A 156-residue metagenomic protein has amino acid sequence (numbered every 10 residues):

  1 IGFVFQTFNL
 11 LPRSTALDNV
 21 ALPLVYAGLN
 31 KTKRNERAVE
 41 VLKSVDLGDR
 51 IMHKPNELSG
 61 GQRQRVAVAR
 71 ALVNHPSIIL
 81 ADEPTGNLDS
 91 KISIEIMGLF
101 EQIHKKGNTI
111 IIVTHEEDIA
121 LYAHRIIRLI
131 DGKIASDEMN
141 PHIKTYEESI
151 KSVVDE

Functional and structural regions predicted by a protein language model:
I1-Y122: ABC family nucleotide-binding domain
N9, V25, L47, R128-I134 (+1 more regions): A generic structural signal for secondary-structure junctions that act as hinges or helix/strand caps at the edges
Y122-R128: Conserved catalytic segment of ABC-fold P-loop ATPases
K133-E156: Conserved beta-strand-loop-alpha-helix hinge in the C-terminal portion of ABC ATPase nucleotide-binding domains
